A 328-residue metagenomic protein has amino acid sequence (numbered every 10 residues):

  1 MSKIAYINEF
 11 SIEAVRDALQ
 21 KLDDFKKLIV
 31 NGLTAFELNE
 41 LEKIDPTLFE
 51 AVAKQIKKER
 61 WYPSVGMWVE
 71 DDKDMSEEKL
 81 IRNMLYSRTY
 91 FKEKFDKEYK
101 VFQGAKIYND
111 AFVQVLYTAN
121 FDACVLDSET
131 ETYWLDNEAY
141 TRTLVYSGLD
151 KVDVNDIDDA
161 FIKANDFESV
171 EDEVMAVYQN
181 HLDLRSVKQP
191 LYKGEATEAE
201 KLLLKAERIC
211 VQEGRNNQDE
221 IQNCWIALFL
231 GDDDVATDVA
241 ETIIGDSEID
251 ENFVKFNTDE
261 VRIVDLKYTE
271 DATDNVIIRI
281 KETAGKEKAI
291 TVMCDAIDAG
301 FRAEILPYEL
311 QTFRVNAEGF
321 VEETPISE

Functional and structural regions predicted by a protein language model:
M1-V276: Catalytic-domain carbohydrate-binding cleft regions of carbohydrate-active enzymes
K255-E328: C-terminal beta-sandwich/jelly-roll accessory domains of carbohydrate-active enzymes
